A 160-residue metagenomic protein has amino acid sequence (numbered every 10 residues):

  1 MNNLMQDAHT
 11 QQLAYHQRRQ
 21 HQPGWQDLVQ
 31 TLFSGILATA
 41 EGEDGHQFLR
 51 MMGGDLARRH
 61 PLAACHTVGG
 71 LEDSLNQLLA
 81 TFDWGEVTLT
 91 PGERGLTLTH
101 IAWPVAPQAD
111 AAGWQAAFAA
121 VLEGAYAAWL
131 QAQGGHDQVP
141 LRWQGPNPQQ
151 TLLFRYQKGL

Functional and structural regions predicted by a protein language model:
M1-T97, A102-W114: N-terminal accessory segment detector
G45-M52, D137-Q149: Short alpha-helical "patches" and their helix-cap loops
G92-G145: Short, hydrophobic/π-rich interface segment
Q144-L160: C-terminal edge-of-domain segments
